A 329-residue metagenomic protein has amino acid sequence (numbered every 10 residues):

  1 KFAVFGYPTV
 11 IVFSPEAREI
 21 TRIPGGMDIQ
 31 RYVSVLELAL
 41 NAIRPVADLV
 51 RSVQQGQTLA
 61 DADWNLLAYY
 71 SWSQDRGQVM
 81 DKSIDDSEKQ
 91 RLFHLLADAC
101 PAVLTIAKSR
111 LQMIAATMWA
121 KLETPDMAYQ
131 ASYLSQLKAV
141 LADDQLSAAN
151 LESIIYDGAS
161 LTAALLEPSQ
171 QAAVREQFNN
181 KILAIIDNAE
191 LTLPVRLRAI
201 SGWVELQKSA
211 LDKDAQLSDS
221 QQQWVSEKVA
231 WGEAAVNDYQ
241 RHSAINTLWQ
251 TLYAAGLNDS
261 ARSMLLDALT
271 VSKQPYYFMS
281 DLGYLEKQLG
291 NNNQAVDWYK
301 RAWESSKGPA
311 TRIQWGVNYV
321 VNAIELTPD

Functional and structural regions predicted by a protein language model:
V4-V46: Non-catalytic, surface beta->alpha helical segment in thiol-disulfide oxidoreductase systems
R31-Q90: Charged, amphipathic alpha-helical linkers/stalks
Q54-T58, L96-A102, L137-S147, I182-P194 (+3 more regions): Solenoid-like repeat scaffolds
L59-W64, T105-A115, D144-S160, A189-K208 (+3 more regions): Generic helix N-cap/helix-start motif at coil->alpha-helix transitions
T124, A255, L289, L326-P328: Structural motif corresponding to the intra-repeat A-B loop/turn of tetratricopeptide repeats
T162, Q207, L252, E286 (+1 more regions): Residue at a conserved register position within TPR or TPR-like alpha-solenoid repeats
